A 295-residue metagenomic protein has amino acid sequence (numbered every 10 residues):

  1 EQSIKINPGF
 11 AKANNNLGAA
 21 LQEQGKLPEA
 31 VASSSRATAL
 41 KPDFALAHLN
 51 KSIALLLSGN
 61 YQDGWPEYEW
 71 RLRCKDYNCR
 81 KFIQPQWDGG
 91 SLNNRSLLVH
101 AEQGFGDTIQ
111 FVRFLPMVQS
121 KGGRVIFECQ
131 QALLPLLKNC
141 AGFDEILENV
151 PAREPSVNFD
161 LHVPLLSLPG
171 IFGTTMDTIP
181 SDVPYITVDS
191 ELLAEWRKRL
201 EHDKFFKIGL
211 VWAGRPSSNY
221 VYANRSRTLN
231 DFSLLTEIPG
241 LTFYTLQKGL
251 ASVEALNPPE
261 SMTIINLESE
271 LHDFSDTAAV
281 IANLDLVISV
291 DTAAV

Functional and structural regions predicted by a protein language model:
E1-L286, D291-V295: Alpha-helical solenoid repeat scaffolds of the TPR/TPR-like class and their adjacent stem/linker regions that mediate
